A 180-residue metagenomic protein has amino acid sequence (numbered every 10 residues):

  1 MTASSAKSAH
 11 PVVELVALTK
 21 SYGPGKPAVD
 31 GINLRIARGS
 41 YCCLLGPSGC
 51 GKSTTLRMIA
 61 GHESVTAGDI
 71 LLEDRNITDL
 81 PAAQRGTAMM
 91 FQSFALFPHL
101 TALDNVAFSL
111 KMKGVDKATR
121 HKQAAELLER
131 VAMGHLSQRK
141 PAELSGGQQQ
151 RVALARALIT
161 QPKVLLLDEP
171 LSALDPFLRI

Functional and structural regions predicted by a protein language model:
T2-I180: ABC family nucleotide-binding domain
